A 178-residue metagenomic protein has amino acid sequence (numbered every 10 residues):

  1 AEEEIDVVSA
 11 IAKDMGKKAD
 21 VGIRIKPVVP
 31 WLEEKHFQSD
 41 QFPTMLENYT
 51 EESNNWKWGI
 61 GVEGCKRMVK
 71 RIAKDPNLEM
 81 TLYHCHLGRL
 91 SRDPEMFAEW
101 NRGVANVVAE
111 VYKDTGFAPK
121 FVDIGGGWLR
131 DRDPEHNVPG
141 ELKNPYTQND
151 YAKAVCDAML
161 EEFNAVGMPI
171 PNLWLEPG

Functional and structural regions predicted by a protein language model:
A1-F121, F163: Active-site-proximal beta-alpha core segment in soluble small-molecule metabolic enzymes
R89-G178: C-terminal active-site-proximal or functional interface alpha/beta core segments in diverse enzymes
